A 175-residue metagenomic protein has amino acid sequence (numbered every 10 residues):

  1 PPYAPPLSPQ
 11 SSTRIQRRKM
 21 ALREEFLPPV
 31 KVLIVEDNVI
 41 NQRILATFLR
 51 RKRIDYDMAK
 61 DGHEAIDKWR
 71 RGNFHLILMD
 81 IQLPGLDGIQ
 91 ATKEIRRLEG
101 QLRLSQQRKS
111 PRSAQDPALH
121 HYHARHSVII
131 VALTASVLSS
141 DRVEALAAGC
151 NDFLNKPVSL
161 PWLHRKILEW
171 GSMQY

Functional and structural regions predicted by a protein language model:
P1-Y175: C-terminal compact regulatory domains
